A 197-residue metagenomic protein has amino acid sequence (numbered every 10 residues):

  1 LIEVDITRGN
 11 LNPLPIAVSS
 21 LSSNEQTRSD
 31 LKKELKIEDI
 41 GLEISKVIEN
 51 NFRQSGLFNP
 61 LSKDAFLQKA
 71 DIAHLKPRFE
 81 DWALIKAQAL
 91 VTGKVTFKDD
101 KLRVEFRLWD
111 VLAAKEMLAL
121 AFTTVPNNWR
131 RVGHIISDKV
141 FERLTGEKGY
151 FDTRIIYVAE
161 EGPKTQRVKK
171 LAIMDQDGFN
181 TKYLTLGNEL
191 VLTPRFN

Functional and structural regions predicted by a protein language model:
D5-R78, V91-K94: Short beta-strand->alpha-helix linker/helix-N-cap micro-motif that forms a surface specificity/interaction loop
N59, A113-M117, G178-K182: Beta-strand initiation motifs
A73-K139: Amphipathic beta-strand/beta-sheet edge segments enriched in Tyr/Trp
T92, I155-E160: Residue position within the beta-strands of beta-propeller blades
D99-V104, G162-I173: Structural motif
W129, R143, N188-N197: Conserved beta-propeller blade repeats
H134-D152, N197: Structural signature of eukaryotic scaffold interfaces centered on beta-propeller domains
D175-L192: Multi-bladed beta-propeller domains
